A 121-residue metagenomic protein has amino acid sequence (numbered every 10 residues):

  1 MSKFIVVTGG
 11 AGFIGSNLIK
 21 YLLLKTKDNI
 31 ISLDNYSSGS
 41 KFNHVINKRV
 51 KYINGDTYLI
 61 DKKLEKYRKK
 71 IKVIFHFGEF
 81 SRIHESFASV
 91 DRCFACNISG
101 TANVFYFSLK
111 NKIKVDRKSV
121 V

Functional and structural regions predicted by a protein language model:
M1-V121: N-terminal Rossmann-like NAD(P)+-binding domain of SDR-like oxidoreductases, especially those catalyzing
